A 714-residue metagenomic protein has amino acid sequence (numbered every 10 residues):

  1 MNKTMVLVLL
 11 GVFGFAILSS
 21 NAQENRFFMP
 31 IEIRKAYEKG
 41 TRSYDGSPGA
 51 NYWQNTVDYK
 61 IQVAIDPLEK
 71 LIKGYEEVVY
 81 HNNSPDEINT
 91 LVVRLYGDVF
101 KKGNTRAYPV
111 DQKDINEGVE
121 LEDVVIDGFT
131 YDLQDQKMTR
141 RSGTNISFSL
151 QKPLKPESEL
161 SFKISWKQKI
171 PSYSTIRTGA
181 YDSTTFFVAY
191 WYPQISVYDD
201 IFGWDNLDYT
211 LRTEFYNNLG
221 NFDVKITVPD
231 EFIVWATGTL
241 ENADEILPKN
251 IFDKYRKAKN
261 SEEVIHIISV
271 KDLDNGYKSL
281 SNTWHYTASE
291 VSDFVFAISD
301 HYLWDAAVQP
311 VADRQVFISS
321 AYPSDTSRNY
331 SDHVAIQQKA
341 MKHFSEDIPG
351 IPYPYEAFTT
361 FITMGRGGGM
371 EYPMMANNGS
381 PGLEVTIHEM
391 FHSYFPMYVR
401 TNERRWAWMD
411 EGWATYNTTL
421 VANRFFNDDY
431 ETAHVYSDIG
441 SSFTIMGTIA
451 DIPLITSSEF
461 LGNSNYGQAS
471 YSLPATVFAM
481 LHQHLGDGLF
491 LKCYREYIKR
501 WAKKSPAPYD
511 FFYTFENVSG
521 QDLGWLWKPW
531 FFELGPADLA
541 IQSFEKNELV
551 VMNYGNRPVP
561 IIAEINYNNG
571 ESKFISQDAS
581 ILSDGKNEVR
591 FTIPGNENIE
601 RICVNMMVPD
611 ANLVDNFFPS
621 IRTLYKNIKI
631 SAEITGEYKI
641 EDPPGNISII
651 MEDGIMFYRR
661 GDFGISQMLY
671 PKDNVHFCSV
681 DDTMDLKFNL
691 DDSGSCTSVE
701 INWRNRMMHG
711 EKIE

Functional and structural regions predicted by a protein language model:
A22-Y44, T56-V57, Y286, F317-M552 (+1 more regions): Hydrophobic alpha-helical and helix-loop surface patches within well-folded domains that function as non-catalytic
P30, L71, H81, V110-T184 (+2 more regions): A surface-exposed beta-strand-loop module
L68, R500-Y625, I647-S648, V699: Beta/coil-rich, acidic/histidine-enriched accessory regions frequently appended to metallopeptidases
E76-V78, N82, V93-L95, L150 (+4 more regions): Short, hydrophobic/aromatic-enriched beta-strand segments in well-ordered soluble domains
I88-D132, A189, T227-F232, K573-I575 (+1 more regions): Solvent-exposed beta-hairpin/edge-strand motifs
G103-I115, K167-F222, V608-N627: Glycine/proline-rich low-complexity spacer/linker segments in large multi-domain proteins
V197-D199, T213-I387, Y416: Hydrophobic helix-coil surface modules that form long, contiguous segments used for peptide/substrate interaction
P558-V559, Y567-N569, S576-K586, N596 (+2 more regions): Peripheral terminal and inter-domain segments
